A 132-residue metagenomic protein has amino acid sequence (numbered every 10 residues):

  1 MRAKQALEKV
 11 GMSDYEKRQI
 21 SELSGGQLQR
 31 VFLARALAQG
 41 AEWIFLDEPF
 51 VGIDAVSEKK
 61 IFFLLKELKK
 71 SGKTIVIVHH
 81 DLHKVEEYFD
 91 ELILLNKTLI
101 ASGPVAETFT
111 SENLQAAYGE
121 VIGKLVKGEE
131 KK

Functional and structural regions predicted by a protein language model:
M1-Y15: Conserved ABC ATPase "signature" region
Q19-L23, Q27: Conserved ABC ATPase signature
L33: Hydrophobic anchor residue at the start of the ABC signature
I44-D47: Catalytic Walker B motif of ABC-type/P-loop ATPase nucleotide-binding domains
H79-H80: H-loop/switch region of ABC-family ATPase nucleotide-binding domains
V85-E87: A short, surface-exposed alpha-helical micro-motif characterized by mixed small hydrophobic and charged/polar residues
L92-V105: H-loop (His-switch) and adjacent beta-strand-loop-beta switch element of ABC-type ATPase nucleotide-binding domains
